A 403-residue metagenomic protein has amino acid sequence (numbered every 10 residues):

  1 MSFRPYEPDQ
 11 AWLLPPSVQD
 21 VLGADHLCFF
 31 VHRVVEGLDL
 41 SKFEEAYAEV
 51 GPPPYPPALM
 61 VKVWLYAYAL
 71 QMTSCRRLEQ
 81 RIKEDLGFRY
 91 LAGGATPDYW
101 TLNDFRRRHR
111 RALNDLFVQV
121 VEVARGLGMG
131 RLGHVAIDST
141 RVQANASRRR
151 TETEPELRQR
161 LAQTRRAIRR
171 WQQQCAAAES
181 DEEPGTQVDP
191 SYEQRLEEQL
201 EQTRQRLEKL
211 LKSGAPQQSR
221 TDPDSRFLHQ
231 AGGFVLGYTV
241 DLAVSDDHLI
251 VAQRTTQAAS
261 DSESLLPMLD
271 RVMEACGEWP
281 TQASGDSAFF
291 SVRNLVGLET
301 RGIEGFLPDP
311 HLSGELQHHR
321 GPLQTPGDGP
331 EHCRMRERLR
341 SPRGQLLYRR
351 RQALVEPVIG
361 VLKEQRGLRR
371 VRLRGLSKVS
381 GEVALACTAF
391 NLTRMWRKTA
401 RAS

Functional and structural regions predicted by a protein language model:
M1-F29: Hydrophobic alpha-helical membrane-insertion signals
R4-Y6, W64, Q71-E84, G94-S403: Anion-binding and metal-coordination hotspots
A24-L65, L70: Basic, short loop/linker segments at the boundary and entry of helix-turn-helix/winged-helix-like folds
G37-K42, D85, R89, Q365: A short secondary-structure junction motif
